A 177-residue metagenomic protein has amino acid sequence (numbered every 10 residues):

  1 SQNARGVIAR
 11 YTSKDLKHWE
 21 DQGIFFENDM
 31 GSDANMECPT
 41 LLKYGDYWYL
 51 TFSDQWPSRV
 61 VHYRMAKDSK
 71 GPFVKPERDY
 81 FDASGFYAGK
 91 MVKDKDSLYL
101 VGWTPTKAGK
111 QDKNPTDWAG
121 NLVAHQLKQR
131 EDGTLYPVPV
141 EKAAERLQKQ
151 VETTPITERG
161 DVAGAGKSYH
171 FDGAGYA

Functional and structural regions predicted by a protein language model:
S1-A177: Carbohydrate-active catalytic/glycan-binding domains of CAZyme proteins, especially the secreted or lumenal ectodomains
